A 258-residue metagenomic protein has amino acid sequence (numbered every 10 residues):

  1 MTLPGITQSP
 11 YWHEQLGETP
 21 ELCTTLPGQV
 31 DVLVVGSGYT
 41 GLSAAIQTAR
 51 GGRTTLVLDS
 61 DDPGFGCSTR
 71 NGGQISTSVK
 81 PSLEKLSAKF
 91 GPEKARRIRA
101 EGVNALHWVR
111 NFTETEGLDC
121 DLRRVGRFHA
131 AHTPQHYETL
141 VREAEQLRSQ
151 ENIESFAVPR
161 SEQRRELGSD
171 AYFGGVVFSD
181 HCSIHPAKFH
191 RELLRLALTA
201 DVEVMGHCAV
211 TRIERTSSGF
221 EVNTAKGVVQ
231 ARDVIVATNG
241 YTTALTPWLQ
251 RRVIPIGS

Functional and structural regions predicted by a protein language model:
M1-V32, R50: Extreme N-terminal leader/targeting segments of oxidoreductases
V30-V57: N-terminal Rossmann-like FAD-binding beta1-loop-alpha1 element of flavoenzymes
V35, T77, V236-A237: Redox-cofactor binding/interface segments in oxidoreductases and associated redox assembly factors
D61-I98: Conserved N-terminal glycine-rich FAD pyrophosphate-binding loop of Rossmann-like flavoproteins
I75, V79-K80, R127-H129, Q250-S258: Central beta-strand plus flanking loop segment that forms part of the substrate or channel wall within the catalytic
L86-L196: Rossmann-like flavin
E145-Q146, D170-R232, A237: Helical element adjacent to the flavin cofactor pocket in flavoenzyme catalytic cores
T224-S258: Central helical "cap/lid" subdomain
